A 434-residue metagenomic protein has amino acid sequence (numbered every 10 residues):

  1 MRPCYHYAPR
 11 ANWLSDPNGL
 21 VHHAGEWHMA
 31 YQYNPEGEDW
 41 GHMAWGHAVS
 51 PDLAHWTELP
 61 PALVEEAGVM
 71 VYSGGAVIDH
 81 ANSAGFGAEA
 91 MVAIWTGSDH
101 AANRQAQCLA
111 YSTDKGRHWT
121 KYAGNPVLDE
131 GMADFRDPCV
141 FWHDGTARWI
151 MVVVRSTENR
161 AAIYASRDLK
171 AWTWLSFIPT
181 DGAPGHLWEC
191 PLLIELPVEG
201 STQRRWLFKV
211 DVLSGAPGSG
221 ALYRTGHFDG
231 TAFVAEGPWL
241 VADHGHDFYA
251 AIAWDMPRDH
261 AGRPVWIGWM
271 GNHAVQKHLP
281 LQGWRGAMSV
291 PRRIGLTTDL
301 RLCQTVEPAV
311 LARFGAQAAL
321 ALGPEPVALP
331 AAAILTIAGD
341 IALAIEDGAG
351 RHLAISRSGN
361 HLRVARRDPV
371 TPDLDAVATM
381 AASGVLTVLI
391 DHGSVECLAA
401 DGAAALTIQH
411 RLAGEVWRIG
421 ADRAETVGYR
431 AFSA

Functional and structural regions predicted by a protein language model:
M1-D137, W142-W188, P197-H244, H260-G262 (+3 more regions): Beta-rich carbohydrate-recognition and catalytic domains
S201, T225-A434: Beta-rich accessory regions
